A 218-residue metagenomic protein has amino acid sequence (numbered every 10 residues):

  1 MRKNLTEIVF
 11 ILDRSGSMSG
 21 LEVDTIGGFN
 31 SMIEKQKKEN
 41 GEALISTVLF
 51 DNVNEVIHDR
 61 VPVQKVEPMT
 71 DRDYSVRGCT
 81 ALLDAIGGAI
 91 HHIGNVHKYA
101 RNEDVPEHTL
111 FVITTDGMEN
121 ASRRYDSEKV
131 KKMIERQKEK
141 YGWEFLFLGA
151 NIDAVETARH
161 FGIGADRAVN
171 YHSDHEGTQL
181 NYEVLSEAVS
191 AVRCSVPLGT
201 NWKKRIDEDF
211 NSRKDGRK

Functional and structural regions predicted by a protein language model:
M1-K218: Acidic, low-complexity intrinsically disordered regions
